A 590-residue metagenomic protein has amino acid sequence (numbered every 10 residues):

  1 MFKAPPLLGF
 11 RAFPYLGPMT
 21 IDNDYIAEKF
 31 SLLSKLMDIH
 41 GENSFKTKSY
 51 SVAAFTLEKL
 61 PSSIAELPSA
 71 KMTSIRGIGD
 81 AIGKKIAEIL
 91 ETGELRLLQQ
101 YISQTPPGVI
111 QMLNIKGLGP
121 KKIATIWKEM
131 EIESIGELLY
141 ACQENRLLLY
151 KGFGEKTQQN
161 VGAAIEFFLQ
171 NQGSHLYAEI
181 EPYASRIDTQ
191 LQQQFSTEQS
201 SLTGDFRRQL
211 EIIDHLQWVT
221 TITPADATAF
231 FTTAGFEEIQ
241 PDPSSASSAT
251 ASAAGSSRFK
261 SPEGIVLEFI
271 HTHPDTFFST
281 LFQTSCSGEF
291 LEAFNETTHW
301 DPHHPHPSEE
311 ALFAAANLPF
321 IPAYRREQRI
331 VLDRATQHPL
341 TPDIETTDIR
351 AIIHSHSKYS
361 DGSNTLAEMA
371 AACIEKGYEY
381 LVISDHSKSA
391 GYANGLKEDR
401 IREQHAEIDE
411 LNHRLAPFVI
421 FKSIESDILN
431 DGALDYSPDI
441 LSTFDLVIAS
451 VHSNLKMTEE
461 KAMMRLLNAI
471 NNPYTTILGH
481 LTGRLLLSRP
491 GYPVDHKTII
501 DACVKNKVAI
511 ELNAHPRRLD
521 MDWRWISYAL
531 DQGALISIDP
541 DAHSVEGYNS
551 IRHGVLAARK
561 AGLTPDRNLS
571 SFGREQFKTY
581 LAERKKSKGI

Functional and structural regions predicted by a protein language model:
P14-Y15: Short, positively charged and aromatic/hydrophobic N-terminal segments
M19-E42: Charged, compositionally biased N-terminal leader segments and the immediate start of the first structured element
S34, K46-L216, T220-S257, G264 (+6 more regions): Accessory alpha-helical DNA-binding modules that contact the DNA backbone or grooves
Q209-S357, T365-G377, V382-I383, K388-F418 (+1 more regions): Charged catalytic cores and adjacent phosphate/nucleic-acid-binding surfaces used for phosphate/nucleic-acid chemistry
S423-S426, H553: Active-site catalytic microenvironments in core metabolic enzymes, especially phosphate/sugar-handling
